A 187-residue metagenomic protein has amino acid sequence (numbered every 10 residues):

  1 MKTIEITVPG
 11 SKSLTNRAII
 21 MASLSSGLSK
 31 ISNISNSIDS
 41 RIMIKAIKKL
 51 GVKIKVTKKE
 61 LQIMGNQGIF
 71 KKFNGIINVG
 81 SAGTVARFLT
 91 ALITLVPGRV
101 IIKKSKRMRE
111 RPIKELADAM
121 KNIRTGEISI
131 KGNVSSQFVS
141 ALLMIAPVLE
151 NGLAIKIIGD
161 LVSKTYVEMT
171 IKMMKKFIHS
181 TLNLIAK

Functional and structural regions predicted by a protein language model:
M1-K187: Structural preference for solvent-exposed beta-strand-turn elements and adjacent flexible terminal/loop segments within
